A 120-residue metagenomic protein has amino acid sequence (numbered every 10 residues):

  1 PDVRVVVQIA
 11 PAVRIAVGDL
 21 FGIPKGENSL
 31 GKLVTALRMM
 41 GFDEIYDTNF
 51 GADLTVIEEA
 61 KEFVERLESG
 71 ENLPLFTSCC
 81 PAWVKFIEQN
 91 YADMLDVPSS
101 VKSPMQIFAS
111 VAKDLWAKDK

Functional and structural regions predicted by a protein language model:
D2-K120: Iron-sulfur-associated redox domains of electron-transfer enzymes in respiratory and anaerobic energy metabolism
